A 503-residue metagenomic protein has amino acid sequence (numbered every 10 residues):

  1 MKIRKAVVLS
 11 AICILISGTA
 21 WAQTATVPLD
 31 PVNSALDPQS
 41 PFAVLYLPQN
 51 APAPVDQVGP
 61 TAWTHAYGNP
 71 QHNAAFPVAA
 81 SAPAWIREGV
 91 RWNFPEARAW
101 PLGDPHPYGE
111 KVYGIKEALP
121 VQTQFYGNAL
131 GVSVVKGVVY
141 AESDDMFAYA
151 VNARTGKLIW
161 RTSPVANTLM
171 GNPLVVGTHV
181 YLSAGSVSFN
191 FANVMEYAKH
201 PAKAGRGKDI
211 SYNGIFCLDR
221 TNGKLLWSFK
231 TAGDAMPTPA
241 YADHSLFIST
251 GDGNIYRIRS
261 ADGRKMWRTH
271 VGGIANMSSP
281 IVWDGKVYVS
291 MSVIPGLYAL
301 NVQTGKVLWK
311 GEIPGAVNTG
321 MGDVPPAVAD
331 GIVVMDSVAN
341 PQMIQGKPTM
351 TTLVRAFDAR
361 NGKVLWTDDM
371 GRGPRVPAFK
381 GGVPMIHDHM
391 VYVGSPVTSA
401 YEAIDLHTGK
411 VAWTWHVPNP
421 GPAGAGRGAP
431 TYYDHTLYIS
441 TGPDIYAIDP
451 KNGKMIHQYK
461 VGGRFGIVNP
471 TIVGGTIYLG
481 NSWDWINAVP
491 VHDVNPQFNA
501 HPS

Functional and structural regions predicted by a protein language model:
M1-V8: Bacterial N-terminal signal peptides that target proteins for export
S10-G18: Bacterial N-terminal signal peptides
A20-T24: Boundary at the C-terminal end of the N-terminal hydrophobic targeting segment
D30-A43, L47-K111, I210-G214: Blade/loop signatures of beta-propeller domains
N33, Q57-P70, K116-F147, V165-F216 (+9 more regions): Repeat-blade elements of multi-bladed beta-propeller folds
A74-P77, D144, A153, A192-M195 (+1 more regions): Short, solvent-exposed loop/turn and secondary-structure capping segments
N152-T155, D219-N222, R259-G263, N301-G305 (+4 more regions): Short loop/turn segments that connect beta-strands within beta-propeller blades
K157-W160, K224-W227, R264-W267, L308-K310 (+4 more regions): A structural motif specific to WD40 beta-propellers
